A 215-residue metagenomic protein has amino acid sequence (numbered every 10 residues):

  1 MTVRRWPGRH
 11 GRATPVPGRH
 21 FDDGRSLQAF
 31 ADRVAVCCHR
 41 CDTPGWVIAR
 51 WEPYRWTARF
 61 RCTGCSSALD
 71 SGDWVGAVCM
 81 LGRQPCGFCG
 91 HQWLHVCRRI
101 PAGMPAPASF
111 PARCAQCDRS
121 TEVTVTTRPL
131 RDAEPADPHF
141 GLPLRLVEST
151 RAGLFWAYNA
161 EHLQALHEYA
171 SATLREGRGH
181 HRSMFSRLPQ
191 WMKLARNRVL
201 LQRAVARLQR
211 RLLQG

Functional and structural regions predicted by a protein language model:
M1-R99: N-terminal cysteine/histidine-rich coordination modules
V36, P111, T173: Core catalytic machinery and nucleic-acid-binding channels of phosphodiester-processing enzymes
T63-L81, R119-A133, L146: Short metal-binding segments enriched for Cys and/or His
V96, M104-P105: PEST-like low-complexity intrinsically disordered regions enriched in Ser/Thr/Pro and acidic residues
M104, P111-V125: Long, compositionally biased intrinsically disordered regions
A115, R131-G141: Helix-centered, glycine/charged polyanion-binding patches within enzymatic domains that contact phosphate-containing
D137-G179, F185-M192: Amphipathic alpha-helical packing elements
M184-G215: C-terminal, charged low-complexity interaction regions
